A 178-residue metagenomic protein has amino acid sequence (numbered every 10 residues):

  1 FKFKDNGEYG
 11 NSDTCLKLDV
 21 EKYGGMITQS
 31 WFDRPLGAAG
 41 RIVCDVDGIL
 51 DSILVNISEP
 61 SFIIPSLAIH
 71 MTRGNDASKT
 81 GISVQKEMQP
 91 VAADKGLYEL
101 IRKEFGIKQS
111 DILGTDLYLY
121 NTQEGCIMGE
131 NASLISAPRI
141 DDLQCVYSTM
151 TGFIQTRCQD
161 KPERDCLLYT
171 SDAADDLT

Functional and structural regions predicted by a protein language model:
F1-G74: A generic, well-ordered mixed alpha/beta core segment in the N-terminal half of proteins
S30, S136-Y147: Short, conserved micro-motifs enriched in small and acidic residues
A39, D116, L167: Conserved beta-strand and immediately adjacent loop positions that scaffold enzyme active sites
D45-G48, V55-A137, Q155: Soluble metallo-hydrolase cores and metallopeptidase-like ectodomains found primarily in the secretory/periplasmic
V146-T156: Alpha-helical support elements that line or immediately flank enzyme active sites and cofactor-binding pockets
Q155-Q159, D176: Secondary-structure boundary motif
Q159-L168: Glycine-rich phosphate/pyrophosphate-binding loops and their adjacent beta-strand/loop elements at enzyme active sites
Y169-T178: Single conserved hydrophobic/aromatic residue that forms the stacking wall/gate of nucleotide- or nucleobase-binding
